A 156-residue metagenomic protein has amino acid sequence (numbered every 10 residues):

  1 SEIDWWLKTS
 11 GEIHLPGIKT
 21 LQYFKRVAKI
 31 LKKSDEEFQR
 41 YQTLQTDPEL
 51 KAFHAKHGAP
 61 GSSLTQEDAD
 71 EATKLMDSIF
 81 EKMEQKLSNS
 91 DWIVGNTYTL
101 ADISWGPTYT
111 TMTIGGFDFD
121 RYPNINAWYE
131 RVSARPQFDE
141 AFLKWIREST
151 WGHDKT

Functional and structural regions predicted by a protein language model:
S1, H14, F117, S149-G152: A short hydrophobic/aromatic micro-motif that marks alpha-helical segments and, especially, helix-coil
S1-W6, I103: Alpha-helical scaffolds flanking conserved acidic
D4, K8-G11, E81-E84: A broadly conserved amphipathic alpha-helix scaffold signal in soluble, globular proteins
T9-I13, F24, R135: Phosphate/oxyanion-binding loops and surfaces in catalytic or ligand/nucleic-acid-binding neighborhoods
L15-E130: GST-like fold's C-terminal all-alpha helical module
R121-T156: Long, positively charged, glycine-interspersed low-complexity recognition regions
